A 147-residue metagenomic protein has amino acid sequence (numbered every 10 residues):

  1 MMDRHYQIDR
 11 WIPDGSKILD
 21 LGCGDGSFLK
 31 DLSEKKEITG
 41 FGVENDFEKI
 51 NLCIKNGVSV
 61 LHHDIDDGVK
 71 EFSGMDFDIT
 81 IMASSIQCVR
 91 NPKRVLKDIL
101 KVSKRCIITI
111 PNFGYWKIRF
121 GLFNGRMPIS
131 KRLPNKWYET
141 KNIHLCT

Functional and structural regions predicted by a protein language model:
M1-G15: Conserved alpha-helix/loop element of class I SAM-dependent methyltransferases that forms part of the SAM/SAH-binding
G22-G24: Class I SAM-dependent methyltransferase "Motif I" SAM/SAH-binding loop
G26-K30: Glycine-rich SAM-binding Motif I of class I
D31-G68: Class I SAM-dependent methyltransferase SAM/SAH-binding core
G68-G74: Short conserved loop adjoining the S-adenosyl-L-methionine
I79-R90: A short SAM/SAH-binding and catalytic strip from SAM-dependent methyltransferases
K93-K101, R105-T147: S-adenosyl-L-methionine-dependent methyltransferase catalytic module, highlighting the catalytic core
